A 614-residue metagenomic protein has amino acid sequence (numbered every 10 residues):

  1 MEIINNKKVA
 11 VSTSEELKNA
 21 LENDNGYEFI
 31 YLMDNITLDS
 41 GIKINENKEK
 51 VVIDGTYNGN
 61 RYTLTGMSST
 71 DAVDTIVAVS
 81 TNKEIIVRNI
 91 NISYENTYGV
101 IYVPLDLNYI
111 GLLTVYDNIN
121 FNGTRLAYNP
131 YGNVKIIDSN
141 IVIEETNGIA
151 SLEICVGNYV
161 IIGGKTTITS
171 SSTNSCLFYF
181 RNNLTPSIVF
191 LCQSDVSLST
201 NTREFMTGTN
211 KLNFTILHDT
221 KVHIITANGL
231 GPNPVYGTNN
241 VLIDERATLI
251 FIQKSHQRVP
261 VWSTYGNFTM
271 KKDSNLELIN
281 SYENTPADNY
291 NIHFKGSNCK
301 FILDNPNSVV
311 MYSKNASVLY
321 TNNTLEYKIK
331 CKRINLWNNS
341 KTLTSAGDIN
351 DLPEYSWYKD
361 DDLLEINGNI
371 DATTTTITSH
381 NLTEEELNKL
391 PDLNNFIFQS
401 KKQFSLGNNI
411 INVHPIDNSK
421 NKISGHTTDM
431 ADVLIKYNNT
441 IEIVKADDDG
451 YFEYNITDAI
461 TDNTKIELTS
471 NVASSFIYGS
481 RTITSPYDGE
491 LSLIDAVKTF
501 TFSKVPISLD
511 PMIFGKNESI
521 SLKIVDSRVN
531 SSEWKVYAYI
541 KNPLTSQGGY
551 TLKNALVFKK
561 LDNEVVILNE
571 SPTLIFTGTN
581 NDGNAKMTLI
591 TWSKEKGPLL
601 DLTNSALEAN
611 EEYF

Functional and structural regions predicted by a protein language model:
M1-N19, S274, L278, G296-C299 (+2 more regions): Extracellular/surface-exposed low-complexity segments
V9-S12, N23-D39, K50-N58: Glycine-rich repeat segments that build the extracellular carbohydrate-interaction surface of secreted and virion
E28, D429-V433, T464, I520 (+2 more regions): Short beta-strand/loop motifs in extracellular/secreted proteins, especially within beta-sandwich accessory domains
T37-I53, T63-N89, S93-I110: Extracellular beta-strand-rich solenoid/capping regions of secreted or surface-exposed proteins that bind or remodel
S40-I42, M67-T70, E95-V103, F121-Y131 (+10 more regions): Short glycine/acidic-rich loop motifs that flank beta-strands on beta-rich extracellular proteins
V52-G55, N82-N89, L107-D117, V134-D138 (+13 more regions): All-beta strand scaffolds that present successive hydrophobic residues in beta-strands
S405-P486: Ser/Thr-rich low-complexity repeats and stalk/linker segments
P486-F614: Signature of Gram-negative chaperone-usher
